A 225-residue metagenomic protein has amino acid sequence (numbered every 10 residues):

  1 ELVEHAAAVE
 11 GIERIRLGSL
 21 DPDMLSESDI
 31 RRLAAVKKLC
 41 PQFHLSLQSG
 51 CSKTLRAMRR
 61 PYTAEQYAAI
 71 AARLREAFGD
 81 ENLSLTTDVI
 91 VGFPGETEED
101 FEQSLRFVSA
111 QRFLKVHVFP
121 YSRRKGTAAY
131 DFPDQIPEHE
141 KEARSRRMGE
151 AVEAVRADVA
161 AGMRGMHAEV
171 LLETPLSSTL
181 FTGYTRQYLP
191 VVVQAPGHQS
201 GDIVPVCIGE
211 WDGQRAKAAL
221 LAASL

Functional and structural regions predicted by a protein language model:
E1-A7, G11, A57-P61, R123-A154: Radical SAM enzyme [4Fe-4S]-AdoMet core and its adjacent flexible, acidic and glycine-rich loops/tails across
E1-E98: Conserved SAM/AdoMet-binding glycine-rich loop
L17, L45, D88, V108 (+4 more regions): Conserved, mostly hydrophobic/aromatic
M24-S28, L47-R59, V91-E98, K115-E140 (+2 more regions): Flexible glycine/acidic-rich beta-alpha junction loops that bind and position SAM and/or redox cofactors in anaerobic
R31-A35, L47, V108, A160-G162 (+2 more regions): Replace "in large, NTP-powered and nucleic-acid-processing enzymes" with "in large, NTP-powered factors and other
T87-V89, F101-Q111, V118: A glycine- and small/hydrophobic-rich beta-loop-beta segment that serves as a flexible "lid/hinge" or phosphate-binding
D131-L225: Terminal RNA-binding accessory module
